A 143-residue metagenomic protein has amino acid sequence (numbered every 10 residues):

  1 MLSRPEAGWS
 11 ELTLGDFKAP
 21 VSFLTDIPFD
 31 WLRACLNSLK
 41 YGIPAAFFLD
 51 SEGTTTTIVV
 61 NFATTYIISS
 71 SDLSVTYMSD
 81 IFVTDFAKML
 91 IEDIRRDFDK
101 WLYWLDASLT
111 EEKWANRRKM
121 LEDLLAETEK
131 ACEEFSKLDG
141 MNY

Functional and structural regions predicted by a protein language model:
M1-Y77: N-terminal low-complexity, intrinsically disordered segments
V59, A63-Y143: Long protein-protein interaction modules used by eukaryotic assembly/scaffold proteins
